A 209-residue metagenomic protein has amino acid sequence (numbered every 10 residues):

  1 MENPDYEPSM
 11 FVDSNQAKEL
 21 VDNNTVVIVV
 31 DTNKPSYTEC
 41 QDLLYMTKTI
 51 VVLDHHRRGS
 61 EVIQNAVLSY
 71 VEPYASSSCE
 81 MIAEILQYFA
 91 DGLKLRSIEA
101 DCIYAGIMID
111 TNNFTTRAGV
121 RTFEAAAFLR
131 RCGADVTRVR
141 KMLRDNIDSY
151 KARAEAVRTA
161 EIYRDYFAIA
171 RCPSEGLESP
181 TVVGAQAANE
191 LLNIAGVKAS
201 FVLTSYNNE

Functional and structural regions predicted by a protein language model:
M1-P8, K18-E19, N23-V26, Y104 (+1 more regions): Hydrophobic helix-and-loop "lid/oligomerization" segment in the mid-to-C-terminal part of catalytic domains
D5-L68: Active-site cofactor/cluster-binding pocket
D5-P8, D31, M46-T49, Y70-P73 (+3 more regions): Short, low-complexity, polar/charged sequence segments that are solvent-exposed and flexible
N15-K18, T38-D42, S69-E72, G92-K94 (+2 more regions): A generic local secondary-structure boundary/capping motif
L43, R58-I63, E80-L86, T137-V139 (+1 more regions): Short C-terminal domain-edge/linker segments immediately following a structured domain
I50-V52, L68-Y70, F167-I169, V202: Conserved beta-strand scaffold positions in the cores of enzyme catalytic domains, especially in NTP/NDP-utilizing
H55-A126: Short alpha-helices
